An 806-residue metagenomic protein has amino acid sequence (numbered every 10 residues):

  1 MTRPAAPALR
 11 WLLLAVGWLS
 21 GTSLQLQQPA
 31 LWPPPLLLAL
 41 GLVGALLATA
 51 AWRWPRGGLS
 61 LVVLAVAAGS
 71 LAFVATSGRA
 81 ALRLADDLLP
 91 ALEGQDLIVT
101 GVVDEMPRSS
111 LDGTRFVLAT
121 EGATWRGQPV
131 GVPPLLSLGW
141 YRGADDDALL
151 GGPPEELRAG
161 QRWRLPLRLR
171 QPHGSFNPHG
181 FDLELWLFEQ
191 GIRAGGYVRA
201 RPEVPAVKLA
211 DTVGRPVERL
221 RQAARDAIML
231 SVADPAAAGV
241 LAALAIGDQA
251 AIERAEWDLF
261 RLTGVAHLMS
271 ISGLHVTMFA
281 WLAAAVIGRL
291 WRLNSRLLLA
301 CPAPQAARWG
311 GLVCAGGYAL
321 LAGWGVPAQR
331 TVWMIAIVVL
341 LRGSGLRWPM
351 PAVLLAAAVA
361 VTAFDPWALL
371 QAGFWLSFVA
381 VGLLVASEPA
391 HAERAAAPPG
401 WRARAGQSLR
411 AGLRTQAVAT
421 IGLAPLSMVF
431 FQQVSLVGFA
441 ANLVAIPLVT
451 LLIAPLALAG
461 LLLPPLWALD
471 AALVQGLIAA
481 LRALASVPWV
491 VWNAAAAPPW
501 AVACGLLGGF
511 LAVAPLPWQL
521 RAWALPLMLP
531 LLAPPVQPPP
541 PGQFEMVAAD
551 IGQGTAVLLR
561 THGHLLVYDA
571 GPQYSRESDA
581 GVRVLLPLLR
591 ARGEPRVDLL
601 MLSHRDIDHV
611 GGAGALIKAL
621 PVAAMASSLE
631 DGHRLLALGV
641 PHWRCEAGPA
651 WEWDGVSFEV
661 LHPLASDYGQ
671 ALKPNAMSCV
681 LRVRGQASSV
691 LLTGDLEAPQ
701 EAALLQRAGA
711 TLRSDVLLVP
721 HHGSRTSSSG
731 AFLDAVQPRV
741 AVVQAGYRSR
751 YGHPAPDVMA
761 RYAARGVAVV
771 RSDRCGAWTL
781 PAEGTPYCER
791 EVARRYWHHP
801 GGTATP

Functional and structural regions predicted by a protein language model:
M1, A5, A764-R765: Helicase C-terminal subdomain and adjacent C-terminal extension
T2-P4, S60-H267, S578-R590, R596 (+6 more regions): Membrane-interface helix/helix-cap signal primarily in integral membrane proteins
A6-A51, Q371-F374, L466-A514: Membrane-embedded alpha-helical segments of integral membrane proteins
L13, G21, G196, D248 (+8 more regions): Hydrophobic alpha-helical transmembrane segments in multi-pass membrane proteins
R56-R79, W518-P540: Internal/C-terminal transmembrane anchor helices
T100-V102, T124, L149-E155, A159-R162 (+8 more regions): Non-globular, low-confidence helical/coil segments that flank catalytic cores
V213-S231, V240, D248, E256 (+13 more regions): Hydrophobic alpha-helical segments of integral membrane proteins, encompassing both true transmembrane helices
Q416, L443-P447, P720: Transmembrane helix-bundle signature of multi-pass membrane transporters/permeases
